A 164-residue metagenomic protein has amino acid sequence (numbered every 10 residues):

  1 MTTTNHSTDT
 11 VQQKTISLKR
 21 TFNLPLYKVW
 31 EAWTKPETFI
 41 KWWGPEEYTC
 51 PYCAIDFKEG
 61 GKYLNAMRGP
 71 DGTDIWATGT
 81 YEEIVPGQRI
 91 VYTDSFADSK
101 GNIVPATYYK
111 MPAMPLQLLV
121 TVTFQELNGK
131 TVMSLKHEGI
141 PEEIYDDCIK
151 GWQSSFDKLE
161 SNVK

Functional and structural regions predicted by a protein language model:
M1-T49: Hydrophobic ligand-binding cavity/cleft-lining segments
Q13-T15, G87-R89, N128-V132: A generic structural signal for beta-strand entry/edge sites
R20, L135-H137: Short, hydrophobic/aromatic-enriched beta-strand segments in well-ordered soluble domains
V29, F39, Y63, Y81 (+4 more regions): Hydrophobic pocket/interface hotspot
T34, T121, T131-V132: Ser/Thr-centric signal marking residues that sit in or immediately flank functional binding/regulatory motifs
P45, C53-E59, L64, P70-L127 (+1 more regions): Hydrophobic-ligand binding "helix-grip"
A113-L116, G139-K164: A conserved amphipathic terminal alpha-helix motif
